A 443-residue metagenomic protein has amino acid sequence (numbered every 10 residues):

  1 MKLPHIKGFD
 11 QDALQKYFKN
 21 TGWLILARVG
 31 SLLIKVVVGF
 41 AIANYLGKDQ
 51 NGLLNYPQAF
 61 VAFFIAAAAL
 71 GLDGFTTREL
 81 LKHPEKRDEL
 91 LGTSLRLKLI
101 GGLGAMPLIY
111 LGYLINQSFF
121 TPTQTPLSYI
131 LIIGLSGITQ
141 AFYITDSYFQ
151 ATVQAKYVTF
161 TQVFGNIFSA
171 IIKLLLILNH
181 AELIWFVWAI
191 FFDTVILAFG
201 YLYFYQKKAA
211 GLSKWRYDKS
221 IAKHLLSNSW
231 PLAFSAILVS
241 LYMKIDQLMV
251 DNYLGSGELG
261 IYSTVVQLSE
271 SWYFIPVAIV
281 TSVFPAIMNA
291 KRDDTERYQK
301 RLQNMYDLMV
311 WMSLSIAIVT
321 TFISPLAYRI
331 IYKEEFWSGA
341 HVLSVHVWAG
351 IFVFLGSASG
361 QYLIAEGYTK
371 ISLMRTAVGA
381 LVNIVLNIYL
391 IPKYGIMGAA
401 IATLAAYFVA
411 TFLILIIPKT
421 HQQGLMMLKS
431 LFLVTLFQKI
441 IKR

Functional and structural regions predicted by a protein language model:
M1-Y17, K156, L183-I184, Y201-M243 (+3 more regions): Interhelical loop/hinge segments that connect adjacent transmembrane helices in multipass membrane
K2-H5, D73-T76, S147-A151, A155 (+8 more regions): C-terminal transmembrane helix end/exit motif
L3, Q15-D73, M106, Y110-G112 (+6 more regions): Signature of the first transmembrane helix
D10-L14, Y113-I133, S256, Q303 (+1 more regions): Interfacial segments at transmembrane-helix termini and the short loops linking adjacent helices
K19-S31, P57, A69-L114, S128 (+2 more regions): Membrane-water interface segments that mark the loop-to-transmembrane alpha-helix transition
G39-F40, A68-E85, A151, S269-Q299 (+2 more regions): Helix-loop junctions and terminal segments of transmembrane helices in multi-pass membrane transport/translocation
E79-P84, I138-T161, I184, S344-R375: Membrane-interface junctions at transmembrane-helix termini in multi-pass inner-membrane proteins
L127-G134, T159-K207, V378-V382, I396-T420: Hydrophobic alpha-helical transmembrane segments
